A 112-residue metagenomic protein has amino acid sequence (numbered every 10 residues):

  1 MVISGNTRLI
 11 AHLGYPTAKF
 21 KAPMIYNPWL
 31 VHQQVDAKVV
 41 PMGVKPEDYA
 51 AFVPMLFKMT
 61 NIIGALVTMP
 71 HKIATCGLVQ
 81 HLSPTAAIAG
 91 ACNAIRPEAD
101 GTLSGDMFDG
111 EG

Functional and structural regions predicted by a protein language model:
I3-G112: Phosphate/diphosphate ligand-binding glycine-rich loop within oxidoreductases
